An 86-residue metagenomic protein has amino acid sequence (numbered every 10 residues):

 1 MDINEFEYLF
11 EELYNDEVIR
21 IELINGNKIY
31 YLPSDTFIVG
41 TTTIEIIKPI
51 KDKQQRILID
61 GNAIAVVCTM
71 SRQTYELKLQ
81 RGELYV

Functional and structural regions predicted by a protein language model:
M1-N27, A65-V86: Short glycine-rich, low-complexity segments
E11, T36, P49-K51: Short polar/acidic secondary-structure junctions
I19, N27-V39, T43: Amphipathic, interaction-prone secondary-structure segments
E22-I24, L32, I47, D60 (+1 more regions): A structural detector for beta-sheet-dominated domains
N25-K28, K53-Q55: Short acidic/polar mixed-charge low-complexity motifs
S34-F37, I57-Y75: Structured surface patches comprising rigid loops and adjacent beta-strands/short helices at the edges of well-ordered
T42-V66: Acidic, aromatic-enriched beta-alpha/helix-loop junctions
